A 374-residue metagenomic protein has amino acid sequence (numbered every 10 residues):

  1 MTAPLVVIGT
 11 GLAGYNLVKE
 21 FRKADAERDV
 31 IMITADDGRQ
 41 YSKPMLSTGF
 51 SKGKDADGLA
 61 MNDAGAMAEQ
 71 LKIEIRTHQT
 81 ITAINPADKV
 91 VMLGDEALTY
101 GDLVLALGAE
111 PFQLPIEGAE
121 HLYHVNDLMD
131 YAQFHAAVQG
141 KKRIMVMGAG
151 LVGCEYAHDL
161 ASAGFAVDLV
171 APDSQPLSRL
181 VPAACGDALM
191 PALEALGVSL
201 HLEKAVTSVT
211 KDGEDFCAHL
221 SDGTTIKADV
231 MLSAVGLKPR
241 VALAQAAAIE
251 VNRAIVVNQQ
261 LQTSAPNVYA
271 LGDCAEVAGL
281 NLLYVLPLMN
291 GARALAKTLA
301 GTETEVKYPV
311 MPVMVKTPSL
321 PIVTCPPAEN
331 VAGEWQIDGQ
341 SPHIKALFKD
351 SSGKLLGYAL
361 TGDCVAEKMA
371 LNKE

Functional and structural regions predicted by a protein language model:
T2-I73, D159-L180: Beta1-alpha1 glycine-rich phosphate/pyrophosphate-binding loop at the start of Rossmann-like nucleotide-binding domains
T2-P4, T10, K23, C274-E367: Mid-to-C-terminal Rossmann-like scaffold of FAD/NAD(P)H-dependent oxidoreductases
L12, D37, A109-P111, M129 (+3 more regions): Residue-level detector of alpha-helix initiation sites
A60, V152, Y156-S208, L288 (+1 more regions): Rossmann-like dinucleotide-binding cores of NAD(P)H-dependent redox enzymes
A68-N85, E194-V206: A conserved beta-strand/loop element that lines the FAD pocket in flavoprotein oxidoreductases
I84-L98, T210-T225: Conserved beta-strand-loop-beta-strand element in the redox core of flavoprotein oxidoreductases
L107-A163: Glycine-rich dinucleotide-binding loop and its adjacent helix/turn
E120-Q139, C217-H219, T225-K297: FAD-site-proximal beta/loop scaffold in flavoenzymes
